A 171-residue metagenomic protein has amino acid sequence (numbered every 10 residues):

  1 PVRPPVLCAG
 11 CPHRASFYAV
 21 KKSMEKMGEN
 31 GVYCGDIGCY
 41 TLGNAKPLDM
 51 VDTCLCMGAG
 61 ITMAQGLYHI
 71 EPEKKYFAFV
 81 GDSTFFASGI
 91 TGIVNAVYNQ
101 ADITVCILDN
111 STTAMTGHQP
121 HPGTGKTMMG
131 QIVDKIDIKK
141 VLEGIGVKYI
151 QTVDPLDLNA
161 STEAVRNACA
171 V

Functional and structural regions predicted by a protein language model:
P1-G60, I70-E73: Active-site diphosphate/adenylate-binding microenvironment
N44-V171: Thiamine diphosphate
